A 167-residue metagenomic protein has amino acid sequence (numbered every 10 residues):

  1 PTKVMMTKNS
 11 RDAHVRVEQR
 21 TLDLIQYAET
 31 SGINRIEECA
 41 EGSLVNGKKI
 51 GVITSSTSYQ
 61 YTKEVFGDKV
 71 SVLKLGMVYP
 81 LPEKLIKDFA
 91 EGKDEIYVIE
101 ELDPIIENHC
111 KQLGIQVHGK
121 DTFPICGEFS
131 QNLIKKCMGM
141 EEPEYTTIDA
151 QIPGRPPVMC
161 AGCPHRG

Functional and structural regions predicted by a protein language model:
P1-H165: Flexible, low-complexity linker and terminal segments
